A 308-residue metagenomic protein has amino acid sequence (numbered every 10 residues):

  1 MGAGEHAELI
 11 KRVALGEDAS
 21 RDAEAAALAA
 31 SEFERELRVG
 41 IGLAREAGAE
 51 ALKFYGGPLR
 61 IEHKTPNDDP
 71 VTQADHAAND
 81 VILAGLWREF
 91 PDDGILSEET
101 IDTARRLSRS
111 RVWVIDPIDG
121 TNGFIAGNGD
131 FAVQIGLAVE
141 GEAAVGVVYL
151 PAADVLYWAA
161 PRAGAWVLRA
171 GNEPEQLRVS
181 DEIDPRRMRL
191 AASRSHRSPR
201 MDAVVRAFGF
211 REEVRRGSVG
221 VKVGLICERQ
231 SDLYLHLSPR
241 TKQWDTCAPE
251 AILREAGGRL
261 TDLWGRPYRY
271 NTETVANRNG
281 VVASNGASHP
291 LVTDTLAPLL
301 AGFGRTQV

Functional and structural regions predicted by a protein language model:
G2-I118, A203-A207, A287-S288, A297-V308: N-terminal subdomain of lithium-sensitive/metallo-dependent phosphomonoesterases centered on the IMPase/IPPase/PAP
A51, D75, L86, T121 (+6 more regions): Residue-level signal for inorganic ion chemistry
I95-E99, N172-E173, W264-R266: Short gly/ser/thr-rich secondary-structure transition/capping motifs
R106-R169, R186: DPxDG-like acidic metal-binding loop motif
A159-R162, G171, V204, T295-L296: Residue-level signal for well-ordered alpha-helical positions
R178-V308: An extended, acidic
